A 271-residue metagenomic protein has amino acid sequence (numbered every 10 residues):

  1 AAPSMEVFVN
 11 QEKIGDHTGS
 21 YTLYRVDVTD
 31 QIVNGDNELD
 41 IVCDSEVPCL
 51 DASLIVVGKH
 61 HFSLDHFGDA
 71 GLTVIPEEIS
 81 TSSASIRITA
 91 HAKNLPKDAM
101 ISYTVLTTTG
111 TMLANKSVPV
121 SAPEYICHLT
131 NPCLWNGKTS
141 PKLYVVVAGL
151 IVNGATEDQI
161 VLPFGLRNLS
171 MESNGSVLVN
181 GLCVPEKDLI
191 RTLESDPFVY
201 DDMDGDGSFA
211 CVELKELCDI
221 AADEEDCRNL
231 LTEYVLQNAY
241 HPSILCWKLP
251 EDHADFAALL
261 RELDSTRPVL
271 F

Functional and structural regions predicted by a protein language model:
A1-V212, E225-F271: Secreted/periplasmic carbohydrate-active enzymes, especially glycoside hydrolases
E216-C218: Conserved beta-strand edge residues that scaffold enzyme active sites
